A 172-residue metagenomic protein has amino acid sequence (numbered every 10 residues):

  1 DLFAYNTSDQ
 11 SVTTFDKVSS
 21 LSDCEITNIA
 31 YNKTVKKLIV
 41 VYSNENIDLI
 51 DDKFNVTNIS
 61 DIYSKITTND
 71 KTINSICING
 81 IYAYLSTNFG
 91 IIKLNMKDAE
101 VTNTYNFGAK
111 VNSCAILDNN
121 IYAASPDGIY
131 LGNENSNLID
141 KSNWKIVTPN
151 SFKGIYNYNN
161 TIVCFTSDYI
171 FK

Functional and structural regions predicted by a protein language model:
D1-F3, K37-V40, Y82-L85, N120-A123 (+1 more regions): Conserved beta-propeller blade signature
D1-F3, N44-I47, F89-I92, P126-Y130 (+1 more regions): Loop/turn residues immediately N-terminal
L2-K17: Beta-propeller domains
Y5-T7, Y31-K33, I50, I78 (+5 more regions): Generic beta-strand structural signal
T7-Q10, D51-N55, N95-A99, N133-N137: Short loop/turn segments that connect beta-strands within beta-propeller blades
K17-T34, I59-N79, T102-D118, K141-N159: Short coil-to-beta transitions that initiate beta-strands within beta-rich domains
K33-I92: A generic tandem-repeat structural signature
